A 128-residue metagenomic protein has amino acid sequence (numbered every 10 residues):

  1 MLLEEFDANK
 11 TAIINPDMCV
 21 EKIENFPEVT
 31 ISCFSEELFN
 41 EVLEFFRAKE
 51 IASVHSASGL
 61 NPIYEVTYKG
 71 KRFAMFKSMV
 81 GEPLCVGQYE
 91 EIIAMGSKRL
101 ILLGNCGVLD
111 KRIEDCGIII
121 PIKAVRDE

Functional and structural regions predicted by a protein language model:
M1-I101, G107-E128: Accessory terminal and edge-of-domain segments that mediate assembly/interaction and cofactor placement around
